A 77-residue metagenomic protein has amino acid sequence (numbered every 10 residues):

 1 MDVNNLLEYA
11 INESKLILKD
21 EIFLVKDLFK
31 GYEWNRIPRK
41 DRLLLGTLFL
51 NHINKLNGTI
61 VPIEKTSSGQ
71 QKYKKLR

Functional and structural regions predicted by a protein language model:
M1-E8, I60, E64-T66: Intrinsically disordered, low-complexity serine/threonine- and proline-rich regulatory segments
D2-I22, N51-K55: Positively charged, polyanion-binding regions of nucleic-acid-associated proteins
S14, Y32-R36: Short amphipathic alpha-helical interaction patches enriched in hydrophobic/aromatic residues with interspersed Lys/Arg
I22-Y32: Short acidic, hydrophobic short linear motifs in intrinsically disordered regions
I37-V61: Charge-enriched amphipathic alpha-helical scaffolds
I63-R77: C-terminal engagement modules used by replication, chromatin/transcription, nuclear envelope/ESCRT, and ubiquitin
